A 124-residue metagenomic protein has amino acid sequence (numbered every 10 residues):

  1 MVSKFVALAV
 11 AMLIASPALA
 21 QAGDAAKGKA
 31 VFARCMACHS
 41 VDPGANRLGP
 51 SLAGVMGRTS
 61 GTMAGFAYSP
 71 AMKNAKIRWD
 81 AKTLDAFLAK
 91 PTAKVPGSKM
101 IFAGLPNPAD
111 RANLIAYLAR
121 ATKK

Functional and structural regions predicted by a protein language model:
K4-S16: Bacterial N-terminal signal peptides
V10, M56-S60, A89-T92, A119: A generic structural signal for secondary-structure junctions that act as hinges or helix/strand caps at the edges
S16-F32: Electrostatic cytochrome c docking/interface patches
A25-K29, S40-D80, F102: Gly/Gly-Pro-rich "capping" loops immediately C-terminal to redox-active cysteine motifs in periplasmic/lumenal
G28, F32-V41, L114, L118: The canonical Cys-X-X-Cys-His
R34, L48, P96-S98: Envelope-exposed proteins and targeting segments
R78-K124: C-terminal capping alpha-helices of c-type cytochrome domains
